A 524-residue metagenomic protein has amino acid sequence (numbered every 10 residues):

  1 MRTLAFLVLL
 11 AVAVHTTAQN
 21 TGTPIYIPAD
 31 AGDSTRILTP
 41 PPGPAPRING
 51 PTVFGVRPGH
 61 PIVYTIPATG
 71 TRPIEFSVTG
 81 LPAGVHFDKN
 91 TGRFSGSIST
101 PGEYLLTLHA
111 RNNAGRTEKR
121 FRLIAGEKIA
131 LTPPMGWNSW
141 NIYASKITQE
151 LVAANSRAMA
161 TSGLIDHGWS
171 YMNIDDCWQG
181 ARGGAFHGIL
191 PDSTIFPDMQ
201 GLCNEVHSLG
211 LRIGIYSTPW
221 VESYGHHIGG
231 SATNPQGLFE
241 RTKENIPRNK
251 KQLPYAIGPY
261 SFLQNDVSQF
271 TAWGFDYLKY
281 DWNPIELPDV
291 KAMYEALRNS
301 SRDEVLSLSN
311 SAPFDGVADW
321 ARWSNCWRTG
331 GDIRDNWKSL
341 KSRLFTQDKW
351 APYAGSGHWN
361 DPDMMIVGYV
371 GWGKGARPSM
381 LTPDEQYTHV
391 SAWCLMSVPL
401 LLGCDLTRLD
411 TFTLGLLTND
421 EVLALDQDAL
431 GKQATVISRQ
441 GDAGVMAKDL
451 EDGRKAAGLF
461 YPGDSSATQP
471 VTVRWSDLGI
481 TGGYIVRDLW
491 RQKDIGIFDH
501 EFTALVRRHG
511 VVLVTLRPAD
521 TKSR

Functional and structural regions predicted by a protein language model:
G22-A31, P46-T71: Solvent-exposed, low-complexity, repeat-rich "mucin-like" stalks and linkers
T35, G115-G126: C-terminal edge beta-strand
I48, V78-S95: Low-complexity "stalk/linker" and mucin-like segments enriched in Ser/Thr/Pro/Ala/Gly
N141, N155, M159-L287: Aromatic-lined carbohydrate-binding/catalytic grooves of carbohydrate-active enzymes
K243, Q252-P254, F262, P288 (+1 more regions): Glycan-recognition surfaces
Y387, W393-M396, L401-G403, R439-I480 (+1 more regions): Carbohydrate-binding surface patches
I497-R524: C-terminal beta-strand-rich structural cap/linker in extracellular carbohydrate-active enzymes
